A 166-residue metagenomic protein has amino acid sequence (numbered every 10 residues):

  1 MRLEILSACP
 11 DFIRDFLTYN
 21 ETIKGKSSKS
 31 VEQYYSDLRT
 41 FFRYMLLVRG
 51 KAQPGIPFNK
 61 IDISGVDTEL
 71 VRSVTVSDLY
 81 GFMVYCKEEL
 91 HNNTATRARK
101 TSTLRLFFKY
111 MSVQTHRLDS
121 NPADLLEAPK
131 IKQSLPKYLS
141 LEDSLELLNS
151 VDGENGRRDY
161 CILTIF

Functional and structural regions predicted by a protein language model:
M1-F166: Conserved catalytic core of the tyrosine transesterase superfamily
